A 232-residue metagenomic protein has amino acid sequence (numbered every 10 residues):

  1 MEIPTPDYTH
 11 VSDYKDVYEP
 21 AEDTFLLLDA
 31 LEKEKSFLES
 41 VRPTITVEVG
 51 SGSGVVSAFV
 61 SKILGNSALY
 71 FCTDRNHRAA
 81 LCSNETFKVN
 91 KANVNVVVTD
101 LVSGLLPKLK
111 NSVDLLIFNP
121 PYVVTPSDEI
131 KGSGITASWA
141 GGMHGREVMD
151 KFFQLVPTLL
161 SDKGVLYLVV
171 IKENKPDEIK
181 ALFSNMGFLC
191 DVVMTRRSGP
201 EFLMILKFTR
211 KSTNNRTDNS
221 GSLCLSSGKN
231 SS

Functional and structural regions predicted by a protein language model:
M1-S232: Auxiliary N-terminal substrate/complex-recognition segments of SAM-dependent methyltransferases
